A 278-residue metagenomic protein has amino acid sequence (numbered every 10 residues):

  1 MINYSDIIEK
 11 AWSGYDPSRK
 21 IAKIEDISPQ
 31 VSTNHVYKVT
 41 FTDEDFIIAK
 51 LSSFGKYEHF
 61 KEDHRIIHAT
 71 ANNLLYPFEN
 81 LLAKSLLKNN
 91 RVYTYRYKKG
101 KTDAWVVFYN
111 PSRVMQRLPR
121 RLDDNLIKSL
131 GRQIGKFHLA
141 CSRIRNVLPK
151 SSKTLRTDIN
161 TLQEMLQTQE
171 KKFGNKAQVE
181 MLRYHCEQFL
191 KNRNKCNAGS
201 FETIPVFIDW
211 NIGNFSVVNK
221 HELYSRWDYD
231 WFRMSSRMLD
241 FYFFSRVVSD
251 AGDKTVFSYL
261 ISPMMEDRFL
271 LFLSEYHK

Functional and structural regions predicted by a protein language model:
M1-E25: Juxta-kinase regulatory segment immediately upstream of eukaryotic protein kinase catalytic domains
I8-D16, N146, M165-I208, V218-H221: An alpha-helical support segment within catalytic cores of ATP-dependent transferases
S32-F41, I48-A49, K191-L239: Active-site acidic catalytic loop and adjacent metal/ATP-binding pocket of ATP-dependent phosphoryl transfer enzymes
S52-K101, N125-K128: A conserved alpha-helical element in kinase catalytic cores
A71, H138-R145, S249, H277: Protein kinase-like catalytic domain
T102-V114: Conserved short submotifs of the Hanks-type protein kinase catalytic core that shape the nucleotide-binding pocket
R120-Q178, T203: A cross-family kinase active-site recognition segment
L239-H277: Active-site activation/catalytic loop segments of kinase-like enzymes and analogous catalytic loops in related
